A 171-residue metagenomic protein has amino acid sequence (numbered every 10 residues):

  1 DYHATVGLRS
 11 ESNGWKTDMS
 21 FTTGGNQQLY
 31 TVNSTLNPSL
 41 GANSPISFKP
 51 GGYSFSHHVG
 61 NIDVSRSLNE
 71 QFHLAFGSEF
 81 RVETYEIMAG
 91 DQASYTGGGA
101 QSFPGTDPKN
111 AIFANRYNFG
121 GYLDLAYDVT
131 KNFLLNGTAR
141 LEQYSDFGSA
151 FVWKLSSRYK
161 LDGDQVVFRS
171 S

Functional and structural regions predicted by a protein language model:
D1-V6, S10-N13, T23-Q27, N33-L134 (+1 more regions): Outer-membrane beta-barrel transmembrane domain signature of Gram-negative proteins, especially the mid-to-C-terminal
L8, S170-S171: Intrinsically disordered low-complexity regions specifically enriched for long asparagine
M19-F21, L74-S78, G137, L155 (+1 more regions): Membrane-embedded beta-strand positions of outer-membrane beta-barrel proteins
S56, S149-F151, S157: Short acidic-hydrophobic sequence patches enriched in Asp/Glu that either
N61, V152-S156, R169: Short beta-alpha junctions and helix-cap segments that line functional grooves
N115, F119, E142-V152: Solvent-exposed loop/turn segments connecting transmembrane beta-strands in outer-membrane beta-barrel proteins
L134-Y144, V167-S170: Transmembrane beta-strand segments that form the barrel wall of outer-membrane beta-barrel proteins
